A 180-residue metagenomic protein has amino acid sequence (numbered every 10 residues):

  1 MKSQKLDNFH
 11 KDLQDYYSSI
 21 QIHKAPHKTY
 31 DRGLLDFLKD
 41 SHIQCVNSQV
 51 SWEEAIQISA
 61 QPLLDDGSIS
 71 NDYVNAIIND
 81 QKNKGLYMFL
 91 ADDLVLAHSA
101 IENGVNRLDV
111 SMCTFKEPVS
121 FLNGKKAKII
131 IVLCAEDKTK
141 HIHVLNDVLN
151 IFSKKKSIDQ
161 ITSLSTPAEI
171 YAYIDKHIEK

Functional and structural regions predicted by a protein language model:
M1-K180: Cytosolic covalent-transfer regions centered on His/Cys nucleophiles that carry phosphoryl or persulfide groups
